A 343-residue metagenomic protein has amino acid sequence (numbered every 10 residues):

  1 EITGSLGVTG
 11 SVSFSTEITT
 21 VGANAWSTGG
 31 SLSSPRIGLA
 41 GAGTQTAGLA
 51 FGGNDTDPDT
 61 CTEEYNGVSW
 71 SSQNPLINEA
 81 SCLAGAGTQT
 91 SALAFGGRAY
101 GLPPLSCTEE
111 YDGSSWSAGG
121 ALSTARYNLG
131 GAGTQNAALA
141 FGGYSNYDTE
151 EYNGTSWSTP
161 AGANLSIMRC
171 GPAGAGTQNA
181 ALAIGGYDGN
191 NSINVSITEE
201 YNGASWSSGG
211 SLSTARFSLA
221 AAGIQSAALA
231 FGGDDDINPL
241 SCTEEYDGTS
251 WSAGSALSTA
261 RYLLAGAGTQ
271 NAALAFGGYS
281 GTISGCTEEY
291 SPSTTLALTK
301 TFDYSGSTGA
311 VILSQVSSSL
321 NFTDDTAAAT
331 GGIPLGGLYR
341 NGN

Functional and structural regions predicted by a protein language model:
E1-N343: Polar, enzyme-active/binding microenvironments
